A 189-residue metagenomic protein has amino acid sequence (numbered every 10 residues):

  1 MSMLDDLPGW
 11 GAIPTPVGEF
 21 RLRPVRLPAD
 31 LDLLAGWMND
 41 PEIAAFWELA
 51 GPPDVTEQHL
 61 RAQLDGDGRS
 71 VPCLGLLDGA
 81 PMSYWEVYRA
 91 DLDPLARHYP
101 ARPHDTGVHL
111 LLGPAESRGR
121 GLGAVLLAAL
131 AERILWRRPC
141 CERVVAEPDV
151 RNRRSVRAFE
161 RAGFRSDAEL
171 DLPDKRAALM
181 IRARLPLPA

Functional and structural regions predicted by a protein language model:
M1-P28, P188-A189: Conserved N-terminal entry element of GNAT/NAT acetyltransferase domains
P28-A35, E57, R61: An amphipathic alpha-helix signature
G36-A50: Helix-loop element at the rim of GNAT/NAT acetyltransferase active sites that forms part of the acceptor-substrate
R61-G107, L111-A115: Acetyl-CoA-dependent GNAT
S70, P139-C141: Short, high-confidence coil segments that cap the C-terminus of an alpha-helix and link into the following beta-strand
H104, L172-A189: C-terminal "cap" of GNAT-fold acetyltransferases
G119-I134, R157, R161: Conserved acetyl-CoA-binding loop-helix of GNAT-fold acetyltransferases
V144-V156, P173: Conserved beta-strand-loop-alpha-helix junction that forms the acyl-donor binding cleft
